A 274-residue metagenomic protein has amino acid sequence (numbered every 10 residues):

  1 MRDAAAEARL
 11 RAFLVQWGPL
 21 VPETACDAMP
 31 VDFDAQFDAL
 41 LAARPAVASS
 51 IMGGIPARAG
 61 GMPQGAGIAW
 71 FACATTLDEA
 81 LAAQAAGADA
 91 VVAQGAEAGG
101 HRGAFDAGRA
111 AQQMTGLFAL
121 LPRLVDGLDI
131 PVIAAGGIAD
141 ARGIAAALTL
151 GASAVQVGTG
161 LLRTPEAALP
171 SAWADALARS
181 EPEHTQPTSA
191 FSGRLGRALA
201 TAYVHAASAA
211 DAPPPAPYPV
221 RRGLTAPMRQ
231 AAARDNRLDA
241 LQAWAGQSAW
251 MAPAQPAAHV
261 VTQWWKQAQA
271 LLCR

Functional and structural regions predicted by a protein language model:
M1-E7, R11-F13, H101-I133, I138-R274: Conserved active-site-proximal phosphate/metal-binding subdomains
M1-G127, W264: Active-site entrance/lid segments in N-terminal catalytic domains of soluble metabolic enzymes
